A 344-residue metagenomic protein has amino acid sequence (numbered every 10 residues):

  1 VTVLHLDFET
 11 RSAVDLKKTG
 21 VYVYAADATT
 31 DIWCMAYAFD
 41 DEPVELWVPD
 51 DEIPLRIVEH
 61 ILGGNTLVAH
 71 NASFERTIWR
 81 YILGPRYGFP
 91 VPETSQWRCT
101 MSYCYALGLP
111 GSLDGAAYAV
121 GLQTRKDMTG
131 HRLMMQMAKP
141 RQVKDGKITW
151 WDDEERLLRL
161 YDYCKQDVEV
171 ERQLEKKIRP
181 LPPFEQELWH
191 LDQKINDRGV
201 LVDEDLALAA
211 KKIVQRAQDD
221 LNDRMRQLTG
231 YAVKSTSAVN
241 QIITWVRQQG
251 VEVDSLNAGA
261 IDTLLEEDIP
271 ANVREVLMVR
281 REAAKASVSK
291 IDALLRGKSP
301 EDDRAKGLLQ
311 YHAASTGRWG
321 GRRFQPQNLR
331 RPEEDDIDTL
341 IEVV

Functional and structural regions predicted by a protein language model:
V1-A38: Gly/Thr-rich phosphate-binding beta-strand-loop-beta motif of the actin/hexokinase/Hsp70
V1-E9, V14, L133-V344: Conserved "right-hand" nucleotidyltransferase catalytic core of DNA-directed polymerases
D15-K17, T77-I82, W245: A short acidic (Asp/Glu
G20-A25, W33-C34, I82-P90, K290-K298 (+2 more regions): Intrinsically disordered, low-complexity boundary segments flanking structured domains
D27-Y37, D41-L55, H60-R179, F184 (+2 more regions): Active-site-proximal helix-loop-helix substrate-binding element of RNase H-like nuclease domains
